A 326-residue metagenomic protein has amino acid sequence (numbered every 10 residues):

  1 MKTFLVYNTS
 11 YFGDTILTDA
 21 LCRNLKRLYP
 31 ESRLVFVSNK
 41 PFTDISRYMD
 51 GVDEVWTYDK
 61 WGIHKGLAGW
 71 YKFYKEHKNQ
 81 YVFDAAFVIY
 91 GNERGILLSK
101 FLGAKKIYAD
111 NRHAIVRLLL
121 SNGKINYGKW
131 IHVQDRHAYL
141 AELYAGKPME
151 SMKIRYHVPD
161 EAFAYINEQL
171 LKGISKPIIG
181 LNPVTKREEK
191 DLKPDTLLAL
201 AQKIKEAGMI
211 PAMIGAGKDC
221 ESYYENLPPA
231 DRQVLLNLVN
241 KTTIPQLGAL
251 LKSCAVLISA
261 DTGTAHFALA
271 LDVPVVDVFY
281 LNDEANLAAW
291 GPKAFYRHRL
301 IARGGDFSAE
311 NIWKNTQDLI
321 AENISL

Functional and structural regions predicted by a protein language model:
M1-L326: Catalytic machinery of carbohydrate-active enzymes, primarily nucleotide-sugar-dependent glycosyltransferases
